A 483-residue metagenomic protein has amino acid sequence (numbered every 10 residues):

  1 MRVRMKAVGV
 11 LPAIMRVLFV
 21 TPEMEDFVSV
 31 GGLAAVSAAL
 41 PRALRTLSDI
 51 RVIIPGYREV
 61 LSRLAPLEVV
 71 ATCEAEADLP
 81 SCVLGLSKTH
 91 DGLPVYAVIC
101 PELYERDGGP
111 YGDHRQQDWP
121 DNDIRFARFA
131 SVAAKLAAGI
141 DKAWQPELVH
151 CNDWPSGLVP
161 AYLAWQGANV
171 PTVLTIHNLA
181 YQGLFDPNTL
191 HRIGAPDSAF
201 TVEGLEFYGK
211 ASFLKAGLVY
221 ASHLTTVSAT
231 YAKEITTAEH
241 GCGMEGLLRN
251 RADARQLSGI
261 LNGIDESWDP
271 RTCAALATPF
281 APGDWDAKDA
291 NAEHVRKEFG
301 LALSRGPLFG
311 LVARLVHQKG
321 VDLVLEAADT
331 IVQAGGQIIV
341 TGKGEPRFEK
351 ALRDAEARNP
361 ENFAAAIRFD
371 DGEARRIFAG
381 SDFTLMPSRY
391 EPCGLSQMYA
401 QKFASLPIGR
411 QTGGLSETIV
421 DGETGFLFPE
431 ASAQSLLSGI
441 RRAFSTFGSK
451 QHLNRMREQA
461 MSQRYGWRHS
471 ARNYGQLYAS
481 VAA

Functional and structural regions predicted by a protein language model:
R2-A483: Catalytic cores of nucleotide-sugar-dependent glycosyltransferases that transfer UDP/GDP/TDP-activated
